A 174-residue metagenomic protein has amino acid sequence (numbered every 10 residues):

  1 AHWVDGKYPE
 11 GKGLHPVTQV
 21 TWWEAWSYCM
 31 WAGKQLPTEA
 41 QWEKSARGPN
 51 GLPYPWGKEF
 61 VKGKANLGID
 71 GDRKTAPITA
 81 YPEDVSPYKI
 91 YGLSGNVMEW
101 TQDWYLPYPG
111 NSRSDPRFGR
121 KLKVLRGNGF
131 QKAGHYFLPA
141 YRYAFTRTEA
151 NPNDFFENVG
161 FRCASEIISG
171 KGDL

Functional and structural regions predicted by a protein language model:
A1-T148, P152-E157, L174: Functional-site microenvironments in short loops/helix caps that host divalent-cation chemistry
F155-G172: Short, structured beta-strand segments at or near domain termini in extracellular proteins/domains
